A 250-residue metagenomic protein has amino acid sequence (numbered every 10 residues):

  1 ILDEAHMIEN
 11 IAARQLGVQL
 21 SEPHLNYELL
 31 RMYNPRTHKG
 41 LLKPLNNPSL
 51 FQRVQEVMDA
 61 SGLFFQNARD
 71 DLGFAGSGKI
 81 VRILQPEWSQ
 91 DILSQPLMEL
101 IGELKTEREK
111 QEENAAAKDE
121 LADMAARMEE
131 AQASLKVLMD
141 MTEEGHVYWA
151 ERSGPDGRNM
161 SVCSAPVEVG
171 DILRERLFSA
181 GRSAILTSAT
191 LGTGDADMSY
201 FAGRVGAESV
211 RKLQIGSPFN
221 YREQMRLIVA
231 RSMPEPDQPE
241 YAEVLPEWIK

Functional and structural regions predicted by a protein language model:
I1-K250: Conserved coupling segment at the C-terminus of the helicase ATP-binding
